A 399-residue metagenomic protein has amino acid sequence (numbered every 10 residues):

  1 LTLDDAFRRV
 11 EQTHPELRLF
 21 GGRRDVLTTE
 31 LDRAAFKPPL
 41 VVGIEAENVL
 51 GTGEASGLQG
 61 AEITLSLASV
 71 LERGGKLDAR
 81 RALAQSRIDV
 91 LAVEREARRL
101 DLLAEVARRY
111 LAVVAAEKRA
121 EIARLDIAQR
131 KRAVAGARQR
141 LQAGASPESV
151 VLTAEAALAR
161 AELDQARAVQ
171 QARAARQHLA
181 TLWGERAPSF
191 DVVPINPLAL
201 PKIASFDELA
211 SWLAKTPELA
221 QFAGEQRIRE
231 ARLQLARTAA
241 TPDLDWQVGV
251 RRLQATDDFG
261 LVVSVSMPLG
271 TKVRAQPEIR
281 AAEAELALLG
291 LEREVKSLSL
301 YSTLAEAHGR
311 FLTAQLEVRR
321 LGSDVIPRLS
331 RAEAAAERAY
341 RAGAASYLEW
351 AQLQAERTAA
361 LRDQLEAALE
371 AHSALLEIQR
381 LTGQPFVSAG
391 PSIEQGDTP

Functional and structural regions predicted by a protein language model:
D4-E11, S146, V150-V151, E155 (+4 more regions): Amphipathic alpha-helical coiled-coil scaffold segments and their short linker/junction regions
R8-R18, D25-P39, E54-G57, L65-A82 (+8 more regions): A glycine-/polar-enriched beta->alpha junction
V42-N48, W246-R252: Transmembrane beta-barrel strands of outer-membrane/channel proteins
Q59-I63, D257-L261: Residues that define the transmembrane beta-barrel architecture of outer-membrane proteins
T64-S66, Y110, D245, V262-S264 (+1 more regions): Membrane-embedded beta-strand positions in outer-membrane beta-barrel channels/transporters
R81-Q85, E148-A157, Y347-A355: Short, charged, amphipathic alpha-helical segments
R95-K215, A307-A314, V318, R357 (+1 more regions): Periplasmic alpha-helical coiled-coil/stalk elements that build and connect Gram-negative outer-membrane
L163-A187, S330-Q384: Short segments within alpha-helical structural elements
